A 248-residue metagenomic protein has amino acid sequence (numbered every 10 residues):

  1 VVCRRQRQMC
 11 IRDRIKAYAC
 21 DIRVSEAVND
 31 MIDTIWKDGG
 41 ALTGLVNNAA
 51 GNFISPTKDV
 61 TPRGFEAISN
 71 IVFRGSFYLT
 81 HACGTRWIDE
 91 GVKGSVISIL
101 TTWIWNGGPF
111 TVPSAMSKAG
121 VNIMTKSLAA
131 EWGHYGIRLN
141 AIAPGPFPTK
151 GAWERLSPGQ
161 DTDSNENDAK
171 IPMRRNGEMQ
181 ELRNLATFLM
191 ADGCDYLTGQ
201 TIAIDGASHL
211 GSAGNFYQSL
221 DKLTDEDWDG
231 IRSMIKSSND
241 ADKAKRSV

Functional and structural regions predicted by a protein language model:
V1-R7, I11: Single conserved hydrophobic/aromatic residue that forms the stacking wall/gate of nucleotide- or nucleobase-binding
V46, G133, R138, L197-G199: Short, small/polar-rich loop/turn modules that mediate ligand/substrate recognition or access, typified
P56-T57, T61-S69, N167: Substrate-binding pocket helix/loop in short-chain dehydrogenase/reductase
T80-H81, K126: A short, exposed helix-loop element centered on a Lys and neighboring polar residues
I88, I97-G120, T125-H134, P146-F147: Catalytic loop of short-chain dehydrogenase/reductase
H134, P146-I171, S212-D242: A glycine/serine/threonine-rich, flexible loop-to-helix segment that serves as the NAD(P) cofactor-binding "lid"
A141, D161-L197, I204-G206, I231-V248: C-terminal helical subdomain
